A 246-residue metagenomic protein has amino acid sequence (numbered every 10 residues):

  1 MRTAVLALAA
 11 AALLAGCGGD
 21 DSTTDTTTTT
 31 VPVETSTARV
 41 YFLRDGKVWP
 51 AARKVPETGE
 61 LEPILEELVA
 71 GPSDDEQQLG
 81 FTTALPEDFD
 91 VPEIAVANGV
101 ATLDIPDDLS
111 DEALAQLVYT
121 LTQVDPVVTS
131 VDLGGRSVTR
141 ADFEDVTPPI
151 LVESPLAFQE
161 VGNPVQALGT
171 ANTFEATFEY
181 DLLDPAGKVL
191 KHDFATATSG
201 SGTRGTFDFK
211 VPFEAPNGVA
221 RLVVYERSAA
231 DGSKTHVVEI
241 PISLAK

Functional and structural regions predicted by a protein language model:
R2-A7, A11, C17-K246: Bimodal "functional hotspot" detector
